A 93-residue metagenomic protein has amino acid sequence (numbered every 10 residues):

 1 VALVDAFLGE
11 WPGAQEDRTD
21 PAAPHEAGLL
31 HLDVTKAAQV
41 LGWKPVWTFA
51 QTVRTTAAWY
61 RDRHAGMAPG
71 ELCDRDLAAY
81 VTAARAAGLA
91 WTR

Functional and structural regions predicted by a protein language model:
V1-R93: C-terminal substrate-binding subdomain of Rossmann-fold SDR/epimerase-dehydratase oxidoreductases
